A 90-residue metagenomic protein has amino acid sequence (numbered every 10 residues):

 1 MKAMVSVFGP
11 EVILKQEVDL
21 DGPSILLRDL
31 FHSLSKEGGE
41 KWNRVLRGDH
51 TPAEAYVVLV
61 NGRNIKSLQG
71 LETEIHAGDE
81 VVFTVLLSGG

Functional and structural regions predicted by a protein language model:
M1-G89: Ubiquitin-like/PB1-type beta-grasp interaction modules and other compact soluble beta-rich domains
